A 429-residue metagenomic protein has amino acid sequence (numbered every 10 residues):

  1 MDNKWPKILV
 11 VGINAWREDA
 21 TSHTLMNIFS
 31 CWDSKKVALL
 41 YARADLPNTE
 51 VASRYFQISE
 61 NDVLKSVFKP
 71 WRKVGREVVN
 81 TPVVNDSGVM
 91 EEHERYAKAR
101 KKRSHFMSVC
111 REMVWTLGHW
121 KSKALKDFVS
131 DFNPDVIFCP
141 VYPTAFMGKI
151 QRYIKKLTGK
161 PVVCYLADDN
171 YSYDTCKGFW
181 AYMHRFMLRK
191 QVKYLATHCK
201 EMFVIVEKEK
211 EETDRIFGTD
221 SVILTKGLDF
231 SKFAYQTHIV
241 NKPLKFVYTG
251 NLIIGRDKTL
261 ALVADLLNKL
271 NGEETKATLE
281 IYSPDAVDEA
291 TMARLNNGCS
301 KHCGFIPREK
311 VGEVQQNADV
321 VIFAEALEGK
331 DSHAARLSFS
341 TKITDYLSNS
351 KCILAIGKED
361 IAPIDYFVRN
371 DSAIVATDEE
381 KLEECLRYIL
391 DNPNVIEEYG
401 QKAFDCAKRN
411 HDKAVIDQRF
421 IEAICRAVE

Functional and structural regions predicted by a protein language model:
M1-P82, S221, D229, N268-N271: N-terminal subdomain of nucleotide-sugar transferases
R43-A44, L195-S221, I364: A short, active-site helix/loop in glycosyltransferases that binds the activated sugar's phosphate group
K123-D127, K149-L157, N170, Y182-M202: Membrane-proximal helix-turn-helix segments that form the acceptor-binding/catalytic region of lipid-linked
K208, K226-G227: Carbohydrate-associated surface elements
D229-R294, S300-E309: Conserved catalytic-core segment of nucleotide-activated headgroup transferases in glycan assembly
G255-K258, E309-E313, V321-L347, I353-D365: Nucleotide-sugar-dependent
S340, K358, N370-E380, Y388-N394: Conserved acidic donor-binding segment of nucleotide-sugar-dependent glycosyltransferases
T377-E380, P393-I424: A charged, aromatic-enriched C-terminal amphipathic alpha-helix characteristic of glycosyltransferases across folds
